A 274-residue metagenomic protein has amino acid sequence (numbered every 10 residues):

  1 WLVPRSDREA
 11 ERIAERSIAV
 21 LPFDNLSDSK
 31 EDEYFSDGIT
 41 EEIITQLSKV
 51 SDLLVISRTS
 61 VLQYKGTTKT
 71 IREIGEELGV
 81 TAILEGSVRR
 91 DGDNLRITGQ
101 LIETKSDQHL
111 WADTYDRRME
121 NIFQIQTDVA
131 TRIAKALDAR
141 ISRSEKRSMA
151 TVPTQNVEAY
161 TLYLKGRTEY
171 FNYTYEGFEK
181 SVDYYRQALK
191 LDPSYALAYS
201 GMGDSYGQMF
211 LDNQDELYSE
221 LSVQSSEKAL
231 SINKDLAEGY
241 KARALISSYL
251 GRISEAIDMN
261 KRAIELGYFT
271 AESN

Functional and structural regions predicted by a protein language model:
W1-N274: Acidic, proline/glycine-rich low-complexity intrinsically disordered segments
